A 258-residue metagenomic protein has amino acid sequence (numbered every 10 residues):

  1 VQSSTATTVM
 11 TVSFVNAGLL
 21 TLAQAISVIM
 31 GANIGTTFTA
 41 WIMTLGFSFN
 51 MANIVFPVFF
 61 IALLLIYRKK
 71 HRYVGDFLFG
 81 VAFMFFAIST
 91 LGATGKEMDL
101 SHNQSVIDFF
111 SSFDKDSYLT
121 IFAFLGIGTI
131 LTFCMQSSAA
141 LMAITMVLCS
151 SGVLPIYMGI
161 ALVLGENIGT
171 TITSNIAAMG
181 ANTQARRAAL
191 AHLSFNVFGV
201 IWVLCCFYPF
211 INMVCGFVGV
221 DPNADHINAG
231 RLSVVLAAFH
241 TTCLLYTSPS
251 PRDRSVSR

Functional and structural regions predicted by a protein language model:
S4-G35, W41-A52, A62-L63, T132-G169 (+4 more regions): Membrane-interfacial helix-loop connectors
I26-S27, N53, Y73-V81: Cytoplasmic-side transmembrane-helix entry/capping segments in multi-pass membrane proteins
W41-L45, P57-L65, T183-W202, A224-L244: Membrane-core helix-loop-helix motifs of multi-pass transport proteins
T44, S48, G92-L100, V203-V220: Juxtamembrane/transmembrane-helix interface segments of polytopic membrane transporters
N50, I107-G126, V153-M158, A224-R231: Membrane-interfacial loop-to-helix junctions in multi-pass transporters
G80-G126: Helix-loop-helix hairpins and the membrane-proximal interhelical loops of multi-pass alpha-helical transport proteins
Y246-D253: Conserved small/polar residues in nucleotide/adenosyl-binding loops
